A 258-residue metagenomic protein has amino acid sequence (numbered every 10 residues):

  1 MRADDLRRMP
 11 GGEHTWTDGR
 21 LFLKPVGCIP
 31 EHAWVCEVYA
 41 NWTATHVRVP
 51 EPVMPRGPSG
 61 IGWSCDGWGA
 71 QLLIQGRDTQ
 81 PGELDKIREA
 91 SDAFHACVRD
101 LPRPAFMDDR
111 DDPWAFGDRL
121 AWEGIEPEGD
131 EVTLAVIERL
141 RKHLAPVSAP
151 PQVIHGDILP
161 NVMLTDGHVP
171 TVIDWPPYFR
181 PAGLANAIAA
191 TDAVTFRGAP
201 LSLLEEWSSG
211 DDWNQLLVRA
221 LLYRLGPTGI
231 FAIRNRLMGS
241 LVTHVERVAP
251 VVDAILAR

Functional and structural regions predicted by a protein language model:
M1-D4: Juxta-kinase regulatory segment immediately upstream of eukaryotic protein kinase catalytic domains
G11-L23, P52, R139-A182: Active-site acidic catalytic loop and adjacent metal/ATP-binding pocket of ATP-dependent phosphoryl transfer enzymes
F22-G67, G76-C97: A conserved alpha-helical element in kinase catalytic cores
L72: Conserved Hanks-type protein kinase catalytic core
G76-D112, A135-V147: Conserved kinase catalytic-core helix
L101-E131: Surface-exposed beta-loop interaction hotspot
T165-W213: Active-site Asp-x-Gly
G229-R258: ATP/Mg2+ or Mg2+-diphosphate-binding catalytic cores that bind nucleotide phosphates or diphosphates via glycine-rich
